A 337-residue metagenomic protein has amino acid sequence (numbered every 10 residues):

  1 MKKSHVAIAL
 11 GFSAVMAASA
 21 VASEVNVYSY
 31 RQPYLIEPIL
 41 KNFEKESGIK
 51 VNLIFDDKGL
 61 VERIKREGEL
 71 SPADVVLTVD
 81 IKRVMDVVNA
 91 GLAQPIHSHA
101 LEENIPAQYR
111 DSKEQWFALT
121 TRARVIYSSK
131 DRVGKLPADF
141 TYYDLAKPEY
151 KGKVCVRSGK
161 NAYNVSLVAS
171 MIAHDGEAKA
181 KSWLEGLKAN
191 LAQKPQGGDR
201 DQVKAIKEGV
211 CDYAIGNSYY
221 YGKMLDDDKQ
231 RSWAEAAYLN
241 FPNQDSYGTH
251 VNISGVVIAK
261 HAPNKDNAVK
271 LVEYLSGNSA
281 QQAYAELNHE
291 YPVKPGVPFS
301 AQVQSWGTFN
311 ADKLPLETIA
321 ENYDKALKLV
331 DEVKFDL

Functional and structural regions predicted by a protein language model:
S23-D86: Early extracytoplasmic/lumenal segment of secretory-pathway proteins
Y28-R31, S112-K113, S128-K130, K135 (+3 more regions): Short beta-strand->loop
S71-V76, Q94-I126, Y143, K153-V156: A structural signal for short loop-to-beta-strand junctions that line the ligand-binding cleft of periplasmic/secreted
Q94-E102, W116-F117, Y143, R231-H250 (+1 more regions): Short beta-strand->loop
V125-R132, V251-N264, A283: A bilobed periplasmic-binding-protein/Venus flytrap-type ligand-binding module shared by bacterial periplasmic
G152-K160, Y274-P295: Periplasmic-binding protein-like
S170, D175-F241: Ligand-binding pocket segment of bilobal, Venus flytrap-like solute-binding proteins
A301-L337: Extracellular/periplasmic bilobal clamshell ligand-binding domains
